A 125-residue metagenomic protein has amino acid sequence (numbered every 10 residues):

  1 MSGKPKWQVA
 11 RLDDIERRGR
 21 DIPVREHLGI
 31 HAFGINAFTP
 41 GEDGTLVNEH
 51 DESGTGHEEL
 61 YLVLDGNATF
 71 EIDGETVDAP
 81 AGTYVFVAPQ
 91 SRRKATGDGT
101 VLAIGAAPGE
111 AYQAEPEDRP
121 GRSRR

Functional and structural regions predicted by a protein language model:
M1-D51, G121-R125: A short, N-terminal "cap"/entry segment at the start of jelly-roll beta-barrel domains of the cupin/DSBH fold
H31, E71-E75, D98: Short strand-coil-strand connectors
A32, H57-L60, G99-T100: Short, surface-exposed beta-edge/turn micro-motifs
E42-G44, F70-E71, A79: Short, solvent-exposed loop/turn segments at secondary-structure junctions
H50-G54, R93: Histidine-centered active-site/metal-ligand motif
S53-F70: Short, conserved beta-strand element in jelly-roll/cupin
D73-Q90: Short acidic-glycine-tyrosine-enriched beta hairpin
P89-E115: Ligand-binding loop in jelly-roll beta-barrel domains
